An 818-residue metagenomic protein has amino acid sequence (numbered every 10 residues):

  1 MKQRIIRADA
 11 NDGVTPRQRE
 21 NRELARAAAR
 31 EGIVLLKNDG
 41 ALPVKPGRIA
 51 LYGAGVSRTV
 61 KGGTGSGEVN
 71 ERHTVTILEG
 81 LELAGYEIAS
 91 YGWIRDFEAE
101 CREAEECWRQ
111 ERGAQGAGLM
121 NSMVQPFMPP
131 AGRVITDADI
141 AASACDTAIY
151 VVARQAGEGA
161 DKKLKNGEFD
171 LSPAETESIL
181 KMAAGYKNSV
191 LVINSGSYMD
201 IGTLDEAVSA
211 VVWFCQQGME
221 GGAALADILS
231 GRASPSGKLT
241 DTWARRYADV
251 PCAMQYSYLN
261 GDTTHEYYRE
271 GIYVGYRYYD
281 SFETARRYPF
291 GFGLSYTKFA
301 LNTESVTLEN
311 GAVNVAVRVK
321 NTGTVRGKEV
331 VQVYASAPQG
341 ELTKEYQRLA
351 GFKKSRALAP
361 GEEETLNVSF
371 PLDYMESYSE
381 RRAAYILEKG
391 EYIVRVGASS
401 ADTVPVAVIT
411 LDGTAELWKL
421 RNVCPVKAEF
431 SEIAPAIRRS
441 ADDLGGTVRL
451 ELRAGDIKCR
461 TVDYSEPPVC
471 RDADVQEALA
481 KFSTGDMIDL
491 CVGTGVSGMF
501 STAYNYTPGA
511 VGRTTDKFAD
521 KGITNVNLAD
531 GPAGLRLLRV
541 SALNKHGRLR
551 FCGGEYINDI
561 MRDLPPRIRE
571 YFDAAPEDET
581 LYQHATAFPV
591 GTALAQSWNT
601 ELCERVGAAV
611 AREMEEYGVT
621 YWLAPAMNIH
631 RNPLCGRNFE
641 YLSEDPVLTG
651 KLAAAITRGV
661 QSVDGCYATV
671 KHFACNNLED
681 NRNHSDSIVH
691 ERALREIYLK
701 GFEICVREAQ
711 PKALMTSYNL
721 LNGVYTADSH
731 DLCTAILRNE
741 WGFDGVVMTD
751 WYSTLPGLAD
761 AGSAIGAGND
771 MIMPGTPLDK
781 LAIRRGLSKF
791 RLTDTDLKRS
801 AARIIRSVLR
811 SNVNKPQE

Functional and structural regions predicted by a protein language model:
M1-S377, I386-A401, W418-E818: Glycoside hydrolase catalytic-domain context in secreted enzymes
A383: Extracellular/periplasmic metallocenter environments
D402-K419: Short beta-strand elements
